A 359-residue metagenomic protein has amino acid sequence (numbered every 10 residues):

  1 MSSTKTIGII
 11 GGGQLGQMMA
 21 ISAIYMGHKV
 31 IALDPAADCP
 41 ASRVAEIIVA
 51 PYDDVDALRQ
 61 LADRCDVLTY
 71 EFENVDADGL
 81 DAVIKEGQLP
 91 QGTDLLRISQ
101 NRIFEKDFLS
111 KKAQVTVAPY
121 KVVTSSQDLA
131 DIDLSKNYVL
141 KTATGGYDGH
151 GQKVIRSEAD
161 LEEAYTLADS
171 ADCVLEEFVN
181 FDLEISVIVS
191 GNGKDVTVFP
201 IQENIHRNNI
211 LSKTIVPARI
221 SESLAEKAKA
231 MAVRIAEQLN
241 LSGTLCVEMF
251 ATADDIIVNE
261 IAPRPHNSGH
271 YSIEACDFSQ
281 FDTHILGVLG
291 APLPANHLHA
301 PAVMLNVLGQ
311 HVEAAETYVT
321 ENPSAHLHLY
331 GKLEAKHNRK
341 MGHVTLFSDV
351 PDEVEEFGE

Functional and structural regions predicted by a protein language model:
M1-Q100, F104-D107: ATP-binding N-terminal substructure of ATP-dependent carboxylate-amine bond-forming enzymes
I98-S186, S190-I235: Active-site nucleotide/adenylate-binding loops and adjacent lid/helix of ATP-dependent enzymes
V189, D255-P265: A short beta-strand motif that forms the metal-chelation/ATP-contact edge of phosphoryl-transfer active sites
G191-D195, A251-D254, S348-V350: Short acidic-glycine loop/turn motifs at beta-strand connectors
T197, L245, I256-E260: Protein kinase-like catalytic core scaffold
E226-C246, T252, P263-Q310: Active-site "cap" helix and flanking loop/linker of ATP-utilizing ligase/carboxylase catalytic domains
L286-E359: Peripheral (often C-terminal) accessory segments that flank ATP-dependent C-N-forming ligase machineries
